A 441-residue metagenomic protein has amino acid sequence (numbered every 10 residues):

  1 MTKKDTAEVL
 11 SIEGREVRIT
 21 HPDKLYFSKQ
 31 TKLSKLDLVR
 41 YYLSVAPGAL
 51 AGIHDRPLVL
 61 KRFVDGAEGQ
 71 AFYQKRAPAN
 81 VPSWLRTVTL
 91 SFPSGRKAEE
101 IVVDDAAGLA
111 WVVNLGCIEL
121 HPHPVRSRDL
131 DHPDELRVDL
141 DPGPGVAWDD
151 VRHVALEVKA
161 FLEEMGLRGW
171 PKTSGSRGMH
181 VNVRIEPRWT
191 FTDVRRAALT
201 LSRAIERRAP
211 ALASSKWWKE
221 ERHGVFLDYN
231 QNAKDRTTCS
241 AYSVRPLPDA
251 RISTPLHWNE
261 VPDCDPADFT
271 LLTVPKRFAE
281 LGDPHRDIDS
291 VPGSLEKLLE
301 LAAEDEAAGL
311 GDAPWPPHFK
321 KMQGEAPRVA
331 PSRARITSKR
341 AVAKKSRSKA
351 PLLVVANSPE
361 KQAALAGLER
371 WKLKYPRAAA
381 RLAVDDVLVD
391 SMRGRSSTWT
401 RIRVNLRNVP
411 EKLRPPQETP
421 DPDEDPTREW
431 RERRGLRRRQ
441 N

Functional and structural regions predicted by a protein language model:
M1-V39, L50, H54, K97 (+4 more regions): C-terminal accessory nucleic-acid interaction domains of nucleic acid-metabolism proteins
A51-I53, L162-R168, A209, P376-L382: Short secondary-structure junctions
D55-V88: Polyanion/phosphate-binding surface patch
K61-F63, G169-G175, S215-K219: Short beta-strand
I101-S174, I185-D193, R335-R340: Signature for HUH/AEP ssDNA processing cores
G166-P171, L212-S214, A383-V389: A short linear hydrophobic-aromatic micro-motif
D312-F319, Q323-N441: Acidic/polar low-complexity segments and flexible, solvent-exposed patches
